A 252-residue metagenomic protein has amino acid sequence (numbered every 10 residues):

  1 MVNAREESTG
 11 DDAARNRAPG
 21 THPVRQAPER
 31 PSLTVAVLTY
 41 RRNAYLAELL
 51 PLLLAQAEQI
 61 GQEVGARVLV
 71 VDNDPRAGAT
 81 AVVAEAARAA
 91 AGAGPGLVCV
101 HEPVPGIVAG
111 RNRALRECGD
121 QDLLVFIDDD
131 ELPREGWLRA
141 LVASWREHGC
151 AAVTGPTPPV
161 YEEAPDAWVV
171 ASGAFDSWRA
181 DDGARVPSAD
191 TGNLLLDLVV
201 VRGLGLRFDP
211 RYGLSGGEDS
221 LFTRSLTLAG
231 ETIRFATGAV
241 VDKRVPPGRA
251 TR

Functional and structural regions predicted by a protein language model:
G20, R42-A57: Short, well-formed alpha-helical segments that are part of the catalytic scaffolds of diverse glycosyltransferases
L52-V100: Acidic donor-binding segment of Leloir-type glycosyltransferases
E102-G119: Glycine-rich, basic loop-to-helix element that forms the pyrophosphate-binding segment of sugar-nucleotide handling
Q121-L132: Short beta-strand-to-loop acidic/aromatic patch adjacent to the donor-nucleotide binding site
G136-A167: Conserved donor NDP-sugar-binding/catalytic core segment of glycosyltransferases
G155-P156, V170-P187: Short, flexible, basic/aromatic active-site loop/helix in glycosyltransferases
P210, E231-T232, A236-R252: Active-site donor/metal-binding and catalytic loop motifs of nucleotide-sugar-dependent glycosylation enzymes
G213-F222: Acidic donor-binding loop at a coil-to-helix junction in glycosyltransferase catalytic cores that engages
